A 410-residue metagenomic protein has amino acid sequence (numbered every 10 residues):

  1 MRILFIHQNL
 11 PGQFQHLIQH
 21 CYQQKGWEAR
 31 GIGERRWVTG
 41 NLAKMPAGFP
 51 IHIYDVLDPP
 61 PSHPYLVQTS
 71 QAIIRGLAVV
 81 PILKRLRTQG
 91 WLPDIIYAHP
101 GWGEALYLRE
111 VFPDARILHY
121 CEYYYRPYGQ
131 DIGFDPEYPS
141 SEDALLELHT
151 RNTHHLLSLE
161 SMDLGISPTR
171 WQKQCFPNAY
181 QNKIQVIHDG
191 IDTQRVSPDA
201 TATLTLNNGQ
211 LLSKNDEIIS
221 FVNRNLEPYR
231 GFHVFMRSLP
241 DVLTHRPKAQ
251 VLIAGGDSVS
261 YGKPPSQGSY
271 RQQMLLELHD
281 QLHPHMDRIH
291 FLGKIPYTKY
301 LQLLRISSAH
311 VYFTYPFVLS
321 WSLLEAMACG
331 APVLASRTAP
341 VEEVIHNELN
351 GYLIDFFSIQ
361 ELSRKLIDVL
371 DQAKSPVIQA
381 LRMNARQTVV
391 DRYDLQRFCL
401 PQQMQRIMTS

Functional and structural regions predicted by a protein language model:
D58-L66, D114-T153, Q194, P198-D199 (+1 more regions): Acceptor-binding helix/loop patch of EC 2.4 sugar-transfer enzymes, predominantly nucleotide-sugar-dependent
I74, Q379-M408: A charged, aromatic-enriched C-terminal amphipathic alpha-helix characteristic of glycosyltransferases across folds
W171, G190: Carbohydrate-associated surface elements
T205-R230, M236-D241, V251-L252: Conserved donor-binding/catalytic core segment of Leloir-type glycosyltransferases
V259, P265-K294: Nucleotide-activated donor-binding/catalytic signature segment of Leloir-type glycosyltransferases, i.e., the conserved
Y315: Aromatic "clamp/platform" in nucleotide-sugar-dependent glycosyltransferases that forms part of the donor/acceptor
P332-A335: Short hydrophobic beta-strand element within catalytic cores of glycosyltransferases and related nucleotide-activated
N347-E348, Y352-I359, D368-K374: Conserved acidic donor-binding segment of nucleotide-sugar-dependent glycosyltransferases
